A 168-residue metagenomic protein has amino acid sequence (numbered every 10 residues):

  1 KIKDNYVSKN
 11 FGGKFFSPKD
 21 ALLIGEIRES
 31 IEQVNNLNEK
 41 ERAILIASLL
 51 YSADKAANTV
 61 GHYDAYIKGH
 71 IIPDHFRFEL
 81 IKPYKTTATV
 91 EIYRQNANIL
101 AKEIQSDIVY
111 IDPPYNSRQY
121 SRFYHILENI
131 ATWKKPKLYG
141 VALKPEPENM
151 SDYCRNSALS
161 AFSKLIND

Functional and structural regions predicted by a protein language model:
K1-N5, Q105-I108, N167: Short intrinsically disordered, low-complexity coil segments enriched in acidic
K1-P83, S117, S121-N156, S160-S163: Class I S-adenosyl-L-methionine-dependent methyltransferase module
P83-V90, K164-D168: A structural motif corresponding to the C-terminal end of an alpha-helix and its immediate exit/capping segment
T89-I92, E103-I104: Helix-hairpin-helix/helix-loop-helix acidic hairpins
R94-I99: Conserved SAM/SAH-binding loop
K102-F123: Conserved proline-anchored active-site loop of SAM-dependent methyltransferases that bridges a beta-strand
D107, Y115, F162-D168: Catalytic cores of PAPS-dependent sulfotransferases and nucleotide-sugar/CMP/GDP-dependent glycosyltransferases
